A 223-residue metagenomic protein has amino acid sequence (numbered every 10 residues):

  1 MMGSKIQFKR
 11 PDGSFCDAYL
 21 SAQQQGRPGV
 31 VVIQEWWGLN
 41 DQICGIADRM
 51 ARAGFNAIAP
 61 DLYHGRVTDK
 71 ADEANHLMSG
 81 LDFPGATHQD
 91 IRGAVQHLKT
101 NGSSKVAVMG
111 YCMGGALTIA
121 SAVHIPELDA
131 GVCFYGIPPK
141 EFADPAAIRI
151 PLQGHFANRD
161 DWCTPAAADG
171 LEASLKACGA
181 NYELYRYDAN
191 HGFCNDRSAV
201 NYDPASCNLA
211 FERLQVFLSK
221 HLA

Functional and structural regions predicted by a protein language model:
M1-A223: N-terminal cap/leader regions of alpha/beta-hydrolase-fold enzymes, predominantly small-molecule hydrolases
